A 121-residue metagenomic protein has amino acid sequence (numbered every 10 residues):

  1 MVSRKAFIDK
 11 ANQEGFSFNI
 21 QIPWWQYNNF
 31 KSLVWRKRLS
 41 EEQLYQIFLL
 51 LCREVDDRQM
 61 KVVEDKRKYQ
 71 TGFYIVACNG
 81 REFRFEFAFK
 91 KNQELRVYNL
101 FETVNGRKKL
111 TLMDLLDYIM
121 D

Functional and structural regions predicted by a protein language model:
M1-D121: Ribonuclease/tRNase effector modules and their secretory precursors
